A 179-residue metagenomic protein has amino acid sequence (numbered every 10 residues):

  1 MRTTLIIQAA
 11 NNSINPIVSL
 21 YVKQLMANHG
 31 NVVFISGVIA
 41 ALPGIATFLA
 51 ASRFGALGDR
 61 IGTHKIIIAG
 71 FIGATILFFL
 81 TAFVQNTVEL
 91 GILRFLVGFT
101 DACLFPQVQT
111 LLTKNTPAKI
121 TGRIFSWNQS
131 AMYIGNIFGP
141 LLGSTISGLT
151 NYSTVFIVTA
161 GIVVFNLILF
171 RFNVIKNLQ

Functional and structural regions predicted by a protein language model:
M1-I14, F95: Pair of pore-lining "gating" transmembrane helices in MFS-fold secondary transporters
P16-F34: Short amphipathic helix-loop junctions that connect adjacent transmembrane helices in Major Facilitator Superfamily/SLC
G44-S52, N136-I137: Residue-level signature of mid-helix packing/kink "hotspots" within the transmembrane helices of 12-pass Major
L49-G62: Helix-to-loop junctions at the C-terminal end of transmembrane segments in multipass secondary transporters
K65-L80, A160: Structural signature of the two symmetry-related core transmembrane helices
L77, V88-L96: Paired small-residue
C103-T116: Intracellular juxtamembrane helix-capping segments at the cytosolic ends of symmetry-related transmembrane helices
T145-V163: A membrane-interface helix-boundary motif in multi-pass transporters
